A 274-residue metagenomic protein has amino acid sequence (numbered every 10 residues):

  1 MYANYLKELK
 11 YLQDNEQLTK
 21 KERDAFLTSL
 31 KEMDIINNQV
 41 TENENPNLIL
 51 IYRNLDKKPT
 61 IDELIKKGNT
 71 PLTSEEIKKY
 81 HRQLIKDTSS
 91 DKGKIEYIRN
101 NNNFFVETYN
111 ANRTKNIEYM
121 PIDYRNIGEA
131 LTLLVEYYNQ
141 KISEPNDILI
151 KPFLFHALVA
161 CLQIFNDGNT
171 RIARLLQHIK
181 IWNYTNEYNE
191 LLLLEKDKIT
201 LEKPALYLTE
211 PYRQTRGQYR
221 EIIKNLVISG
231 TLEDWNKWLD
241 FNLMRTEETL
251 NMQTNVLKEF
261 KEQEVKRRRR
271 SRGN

Functional and structural regions predicted by a protein language model:
M1-N274: FIC/Doc superfamily catalytic core
